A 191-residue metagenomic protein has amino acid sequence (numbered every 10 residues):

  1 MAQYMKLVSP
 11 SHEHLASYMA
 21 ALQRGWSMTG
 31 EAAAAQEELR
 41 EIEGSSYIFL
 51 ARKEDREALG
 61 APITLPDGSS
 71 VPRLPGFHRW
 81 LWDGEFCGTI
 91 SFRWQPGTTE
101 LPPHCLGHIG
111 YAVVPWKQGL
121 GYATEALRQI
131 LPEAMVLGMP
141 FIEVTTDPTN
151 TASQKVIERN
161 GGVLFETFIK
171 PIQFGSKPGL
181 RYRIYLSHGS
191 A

Functional and structural regions predicted by a protein language model:
M1-H108, Q173-A191: GNAT-family acyltransferases
L15-A16, L120, T151: Loop/helix-junction capping segments adjacent to catalytic residues or to phosphate/diphosphate-binding pockets
P96, K117, N150: Feature marks short, surface-exposed loop/turn motifs that line or immediately flank catalytic pockets and channel
G110-V113, G119-V136, K155-R159: Conserved acetyl-CoA-binding loop-helix of GNAT-fold acetyltransferases
A134-T145: Conserved GNAT acetyl-CoA-binding A-motif
V144-Q154: Conserved beta-strand-loop-alpha-helix junction that forms the acyl-donor binding cleft
T145, V163-G179: Conserved catalytic-core motifs of GNAT/GCN5-like acyltransferases
